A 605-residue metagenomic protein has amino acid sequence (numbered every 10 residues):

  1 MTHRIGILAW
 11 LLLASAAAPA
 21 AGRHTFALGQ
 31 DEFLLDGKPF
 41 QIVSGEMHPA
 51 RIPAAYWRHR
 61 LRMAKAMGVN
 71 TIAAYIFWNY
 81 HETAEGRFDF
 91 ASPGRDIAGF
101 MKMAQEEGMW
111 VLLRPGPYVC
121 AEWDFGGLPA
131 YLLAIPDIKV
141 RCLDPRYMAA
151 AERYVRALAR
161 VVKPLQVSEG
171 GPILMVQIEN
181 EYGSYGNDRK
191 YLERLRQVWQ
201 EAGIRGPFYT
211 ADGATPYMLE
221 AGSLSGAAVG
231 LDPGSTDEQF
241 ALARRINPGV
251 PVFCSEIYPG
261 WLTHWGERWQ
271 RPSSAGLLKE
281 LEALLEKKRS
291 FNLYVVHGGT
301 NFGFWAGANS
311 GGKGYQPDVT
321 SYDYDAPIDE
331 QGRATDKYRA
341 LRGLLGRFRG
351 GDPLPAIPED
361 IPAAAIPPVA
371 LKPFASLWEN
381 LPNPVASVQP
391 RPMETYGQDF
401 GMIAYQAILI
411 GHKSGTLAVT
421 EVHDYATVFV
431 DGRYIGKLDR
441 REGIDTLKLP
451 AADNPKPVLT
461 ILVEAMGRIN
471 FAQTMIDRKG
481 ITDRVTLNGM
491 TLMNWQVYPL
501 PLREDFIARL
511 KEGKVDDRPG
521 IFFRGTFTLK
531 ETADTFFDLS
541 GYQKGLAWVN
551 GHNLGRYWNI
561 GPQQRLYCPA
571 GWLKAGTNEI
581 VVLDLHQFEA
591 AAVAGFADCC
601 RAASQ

Functional and structural regions predicted by a protein language model:
M1-I7: Bacterial N-terminal signal peptides that target proteins for export
W10-P19: Hydrophobic h-region of N-terminal signal peptides that target proteins for export in Gram-negative bacteria
H24-Y56, R62-A66, H81-D89, G94-K102 (+3 more regions): Extended substrate-binding grooves/exosites of carbohydrate-active enzymes
F40, I435-G436, L554-G555: Short hydrophobic beta-strand segments in globular cytosolic domains
Q41-V43, G68-N70, Q105-V111, V167-L174 (+4 more regions): Short, well-ordered coil/turn segments that N-cap beta-strands
R114-G116, V167-G183, V198-L219, A227-G234 (+2 more regions): Aromatic-lined carbohydrate-recognition surfaces of secreted/lumenal glycan-active proteins
M148-Q177, D188-R189, R196, I204-R205 (+4 more regions): Carbohydrate-binding surfaces of carbohydrate-active enzymes
G415-F429, L459, F527-N550, Y557-W558 (+1 more regions): Aromatic-lined ligand-binding clefts that engage carbohydrates, nucleic acids, or primary amines
